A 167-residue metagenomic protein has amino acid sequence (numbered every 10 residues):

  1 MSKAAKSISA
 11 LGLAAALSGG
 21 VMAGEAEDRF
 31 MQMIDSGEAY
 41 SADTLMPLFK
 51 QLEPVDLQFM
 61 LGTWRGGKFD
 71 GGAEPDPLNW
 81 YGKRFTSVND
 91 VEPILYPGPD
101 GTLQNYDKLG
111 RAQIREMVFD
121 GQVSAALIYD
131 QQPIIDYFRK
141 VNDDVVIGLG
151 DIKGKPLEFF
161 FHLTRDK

Functional and structural regions predicted by a protein language model:
S2-G12, L17-Q113, K167: Amphipathic/hydrophobic helical signal segments and adjacent flexible N-terminal regions that mediate secretion
M46, I152-K167: Edge beta-strand at a domain terminus
M60-G62, V123, L157: A generic structural signal for short beta-strands and their flanking turns/coil linkers
G71-D76, R111-I114, P133-Y137, G154-F160: Short, surface-exposed beta-strand/loop "edge" segments at domain boundaries and coil↔beta transitions
V91-D144: Contiguous, well-ordered beta-strand patches that form the walls/edges of small beta-barrel/beta-sandwich domains
D143-V146, P156: Coil-to-beta-strand transition motifs
G148-G150: Conserved catalytic/binding loops enriched for acidic/polar residues
